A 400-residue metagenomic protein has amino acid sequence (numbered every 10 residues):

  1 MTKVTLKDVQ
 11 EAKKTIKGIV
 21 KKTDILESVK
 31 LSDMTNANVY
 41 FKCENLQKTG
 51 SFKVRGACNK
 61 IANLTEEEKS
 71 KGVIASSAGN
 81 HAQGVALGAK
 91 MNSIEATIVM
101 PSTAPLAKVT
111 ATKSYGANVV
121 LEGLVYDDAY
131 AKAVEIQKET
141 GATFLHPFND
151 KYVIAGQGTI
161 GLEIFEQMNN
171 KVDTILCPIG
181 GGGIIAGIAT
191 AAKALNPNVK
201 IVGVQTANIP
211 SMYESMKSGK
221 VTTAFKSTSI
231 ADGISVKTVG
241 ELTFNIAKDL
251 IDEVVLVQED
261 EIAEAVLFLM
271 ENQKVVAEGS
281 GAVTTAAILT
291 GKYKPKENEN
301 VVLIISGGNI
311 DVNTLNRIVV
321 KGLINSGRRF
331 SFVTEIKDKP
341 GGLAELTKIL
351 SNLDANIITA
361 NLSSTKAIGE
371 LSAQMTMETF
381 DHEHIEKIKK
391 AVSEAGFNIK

Functional and structural regions predicted by a protein language model:
M1-K400: PLP-dependent amino-acid enzyme catalytic core
